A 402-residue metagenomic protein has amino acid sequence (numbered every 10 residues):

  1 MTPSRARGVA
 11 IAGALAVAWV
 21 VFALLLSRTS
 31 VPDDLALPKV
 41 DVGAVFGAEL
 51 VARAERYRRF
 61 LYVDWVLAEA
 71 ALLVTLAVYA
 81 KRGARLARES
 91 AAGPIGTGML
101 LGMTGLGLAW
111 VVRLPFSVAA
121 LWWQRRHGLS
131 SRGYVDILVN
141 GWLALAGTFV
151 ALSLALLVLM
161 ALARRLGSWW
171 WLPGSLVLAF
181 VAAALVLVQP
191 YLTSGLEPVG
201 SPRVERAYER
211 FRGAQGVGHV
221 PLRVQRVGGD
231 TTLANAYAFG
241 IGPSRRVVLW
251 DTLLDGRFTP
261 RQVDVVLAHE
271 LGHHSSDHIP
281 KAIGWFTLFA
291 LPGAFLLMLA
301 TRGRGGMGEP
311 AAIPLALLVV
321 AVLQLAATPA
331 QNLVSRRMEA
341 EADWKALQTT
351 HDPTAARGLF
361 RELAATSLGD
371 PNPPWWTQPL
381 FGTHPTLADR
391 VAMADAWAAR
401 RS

Functional and structural regions predicted by a protein language model:
M1-V17: Start-transfer (signal-anchor) and selected internal transmembrane alpha helices of multi-pass inner/ER membrane
A6-I11, F22-A80, L86-M307, A326-S402: Polar-ligand-bearing catalytic/cofactor-coordination segments of membrane-embedded or membrane-tethered inner-membrane
A18-V21, V319: Secretory targeting and sorting signals
M307-A327: Generic long, charged, amphipathic alpha-helical segments
